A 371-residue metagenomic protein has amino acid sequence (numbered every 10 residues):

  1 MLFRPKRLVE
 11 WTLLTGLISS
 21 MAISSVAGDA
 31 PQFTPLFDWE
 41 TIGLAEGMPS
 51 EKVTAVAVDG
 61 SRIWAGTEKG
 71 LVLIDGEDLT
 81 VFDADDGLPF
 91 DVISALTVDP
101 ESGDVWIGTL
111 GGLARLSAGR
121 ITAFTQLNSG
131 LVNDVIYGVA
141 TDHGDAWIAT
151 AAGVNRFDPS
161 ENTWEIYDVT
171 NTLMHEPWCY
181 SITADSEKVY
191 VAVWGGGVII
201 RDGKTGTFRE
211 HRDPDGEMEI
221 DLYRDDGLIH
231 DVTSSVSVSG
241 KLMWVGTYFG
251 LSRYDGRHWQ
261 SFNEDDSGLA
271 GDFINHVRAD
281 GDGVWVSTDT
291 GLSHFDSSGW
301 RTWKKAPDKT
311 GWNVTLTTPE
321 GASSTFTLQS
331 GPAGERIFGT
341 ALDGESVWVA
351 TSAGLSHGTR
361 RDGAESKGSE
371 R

Functional and structural regions predicted by a protein language model:
L2-T12: Bacterial N-terminal signal peptides that target proteins for export
W11, M21-R371: Carboxylate-rich, polar loop motifs that coordinate divalent cations or form catalytic acidic clusters
